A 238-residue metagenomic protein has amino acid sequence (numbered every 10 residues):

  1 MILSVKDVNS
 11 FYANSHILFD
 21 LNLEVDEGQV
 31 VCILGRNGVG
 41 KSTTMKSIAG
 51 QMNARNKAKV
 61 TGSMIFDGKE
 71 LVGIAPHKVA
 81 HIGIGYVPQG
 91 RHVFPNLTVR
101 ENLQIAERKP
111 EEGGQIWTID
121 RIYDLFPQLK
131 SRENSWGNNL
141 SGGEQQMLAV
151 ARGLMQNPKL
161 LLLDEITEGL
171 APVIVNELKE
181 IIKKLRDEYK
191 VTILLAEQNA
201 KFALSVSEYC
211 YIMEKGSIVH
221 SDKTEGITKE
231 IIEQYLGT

Functional and structural regions predicted by a protein language model:
L34-R36: The feature captures the beta-strand-to-loop junction immediately N-terminal to the Walker
M52, S63-A80, T224: ABC ATPase NBD Q-loop/coupling interface
L97, N139-L140, G153-L154: ABC ATPase signature
W136-L140, E144: Conserved ABC ATPase signature
M155-K159: A short, proline-enriched helix->beta-strand linker immediately N-terminal to the Walker B motif in ABC-type P-loop
N176-K190: Helical segment within the ABC ATPase nucleotide-binding domain
S217-T238: Conserved beta-strand-loop-alpha-helix hinge in the C-terminal portion of ABC ATPase nucleotide-binding domains
